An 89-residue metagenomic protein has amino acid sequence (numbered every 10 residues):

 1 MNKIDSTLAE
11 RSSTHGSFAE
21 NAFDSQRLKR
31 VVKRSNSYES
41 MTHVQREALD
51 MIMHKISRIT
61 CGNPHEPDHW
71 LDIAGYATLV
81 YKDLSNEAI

Functional and structural regions predicted by a protein language model:
M1-I89: Intrinsically disordered, low-complexity regulatory regions that flank transcription factor DNA-binding cores
